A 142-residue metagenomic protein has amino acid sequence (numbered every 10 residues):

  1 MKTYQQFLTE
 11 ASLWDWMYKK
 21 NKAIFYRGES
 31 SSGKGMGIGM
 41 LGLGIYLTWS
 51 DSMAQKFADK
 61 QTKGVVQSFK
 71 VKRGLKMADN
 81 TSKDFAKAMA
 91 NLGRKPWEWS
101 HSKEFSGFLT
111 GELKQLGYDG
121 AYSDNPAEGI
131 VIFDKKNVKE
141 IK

Functional and structural regions predicted by a protein language model:
M1-A11: Short acidic, low-complexity intrinsically disordered linear motifs used for protein-protein interactions
A11-K142: Active-site and NAD+-binding cores of ADP-ribose-processing enzymes
